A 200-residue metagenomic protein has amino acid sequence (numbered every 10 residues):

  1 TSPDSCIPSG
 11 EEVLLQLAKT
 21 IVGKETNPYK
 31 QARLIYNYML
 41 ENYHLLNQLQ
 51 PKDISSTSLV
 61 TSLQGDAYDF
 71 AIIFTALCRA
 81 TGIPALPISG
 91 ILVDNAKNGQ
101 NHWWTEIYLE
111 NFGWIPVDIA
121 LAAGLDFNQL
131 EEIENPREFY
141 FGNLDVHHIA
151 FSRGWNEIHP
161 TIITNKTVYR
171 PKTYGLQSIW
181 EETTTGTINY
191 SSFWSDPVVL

Functional and structural regions predicted by a protein language model:
T1-T61: Acidic low-complexity segments
G10, N27, Q31, K97 (+1 more regions): Generic detector of ordered secondary-structure context
V13, T20-G23, P28, G65-D66 (+3 more regions): A generic structural micro-environment signature that highlights single residues at secondary-structure boundaries
P28-I35, L63-C78: Active-site nucleophilic cysteine motif
M39, Y43, E106-I107, V117 (+3 more regions): Enriched - but not universal
T61-G65, W104-T105: Alpha-helix boundary/capping detector
D69-N165: Hydrophobic/aromatic-rich core segments of domains that either
R137-L200: Low-complexity, Gly/Ser/Thr/Pro-rich intrinsically disordered linker/tail segments
